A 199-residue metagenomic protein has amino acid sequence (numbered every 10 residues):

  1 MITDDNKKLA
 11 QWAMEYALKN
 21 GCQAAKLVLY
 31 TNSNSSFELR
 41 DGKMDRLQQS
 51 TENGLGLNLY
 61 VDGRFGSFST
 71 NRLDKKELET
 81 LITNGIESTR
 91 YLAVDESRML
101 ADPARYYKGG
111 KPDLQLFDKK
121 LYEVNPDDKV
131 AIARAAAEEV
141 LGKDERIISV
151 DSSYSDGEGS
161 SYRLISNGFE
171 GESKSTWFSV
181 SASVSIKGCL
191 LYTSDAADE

Functional and structural regions predicted by a protein language model:
M1-S194: Active-site bordering "gate/hinge" segments that shape substrate access to catalytic or cofactor-binding pockets
D195-E199: A short, hydrophobic C-terminal helix/tail in secreted or cell-surface proteins
